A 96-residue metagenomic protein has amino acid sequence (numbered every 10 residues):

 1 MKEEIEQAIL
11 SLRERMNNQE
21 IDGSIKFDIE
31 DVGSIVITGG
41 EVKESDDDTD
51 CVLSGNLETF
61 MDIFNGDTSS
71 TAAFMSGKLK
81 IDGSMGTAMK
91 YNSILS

Functional and structural regions predicted by a protein language model:
M1-S96: Feature captures hydrophobic
